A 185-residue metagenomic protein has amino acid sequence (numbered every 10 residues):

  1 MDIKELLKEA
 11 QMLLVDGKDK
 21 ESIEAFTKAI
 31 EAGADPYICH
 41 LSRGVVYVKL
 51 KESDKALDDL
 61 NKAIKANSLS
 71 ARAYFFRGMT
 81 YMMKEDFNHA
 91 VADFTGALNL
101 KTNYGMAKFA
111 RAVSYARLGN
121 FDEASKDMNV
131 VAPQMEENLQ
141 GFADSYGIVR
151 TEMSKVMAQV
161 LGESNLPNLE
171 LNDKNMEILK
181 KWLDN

Functional and structural regions predicted by a protein language model:
M1-N185: Alpha-helical tetratricopeptide repeat
